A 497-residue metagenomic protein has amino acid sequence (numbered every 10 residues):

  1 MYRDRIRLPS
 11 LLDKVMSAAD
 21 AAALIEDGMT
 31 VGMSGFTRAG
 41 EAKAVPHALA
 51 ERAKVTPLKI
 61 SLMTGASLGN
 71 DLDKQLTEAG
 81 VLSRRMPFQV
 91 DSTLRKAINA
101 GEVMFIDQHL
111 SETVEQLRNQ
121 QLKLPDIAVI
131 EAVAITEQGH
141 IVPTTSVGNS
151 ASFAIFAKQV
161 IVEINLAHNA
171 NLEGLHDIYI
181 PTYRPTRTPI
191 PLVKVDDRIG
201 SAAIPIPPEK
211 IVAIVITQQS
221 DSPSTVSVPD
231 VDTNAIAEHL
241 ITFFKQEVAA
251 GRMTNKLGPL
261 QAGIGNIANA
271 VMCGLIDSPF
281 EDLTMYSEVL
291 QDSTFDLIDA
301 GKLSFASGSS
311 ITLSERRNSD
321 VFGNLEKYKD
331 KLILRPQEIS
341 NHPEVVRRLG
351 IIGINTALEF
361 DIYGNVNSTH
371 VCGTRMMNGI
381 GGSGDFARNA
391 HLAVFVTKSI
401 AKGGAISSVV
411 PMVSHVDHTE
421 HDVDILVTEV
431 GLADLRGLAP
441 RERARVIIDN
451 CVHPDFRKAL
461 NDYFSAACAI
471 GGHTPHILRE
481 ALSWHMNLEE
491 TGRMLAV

Functional and structural regions predicted by a protein language model:
M1-V497: Conserved alpha/beta enzyme-core scaffold
